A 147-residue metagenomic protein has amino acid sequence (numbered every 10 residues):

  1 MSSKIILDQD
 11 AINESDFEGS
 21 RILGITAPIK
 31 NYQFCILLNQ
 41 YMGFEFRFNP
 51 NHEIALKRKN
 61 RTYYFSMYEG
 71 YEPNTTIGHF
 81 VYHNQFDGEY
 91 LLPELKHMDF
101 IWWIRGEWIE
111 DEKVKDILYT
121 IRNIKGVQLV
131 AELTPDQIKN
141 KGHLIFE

Functional and structural regions predicted by a protein language model:
M1-A11, Y82-F86: Short N-terminal or domain-adjacent regulatory/targeting segments
L7-N13, N39-P50, W102-W103: Short N-terminal helix-initiation segments at or just after the protein's N-terminus
D10-N31: Terminal, regulation- and interaction-focused segments at domain boundaries
N13-F17, N51, A55, P93-L95 (+1 more regions): Conserved functional micro-motifs across diverse proteins
R21, Y64-S66, M98-F100: Short beta-strand micro-motifs in enzyme catalytic cores
T26-P73: Short, well-structured hydrophobic secondary-structure segments
G70-R122: Amphipathic protein-protein interaction modules
I109-E147: Glycine-rich, aromatic-bearing surface loops/beta-hairpins
